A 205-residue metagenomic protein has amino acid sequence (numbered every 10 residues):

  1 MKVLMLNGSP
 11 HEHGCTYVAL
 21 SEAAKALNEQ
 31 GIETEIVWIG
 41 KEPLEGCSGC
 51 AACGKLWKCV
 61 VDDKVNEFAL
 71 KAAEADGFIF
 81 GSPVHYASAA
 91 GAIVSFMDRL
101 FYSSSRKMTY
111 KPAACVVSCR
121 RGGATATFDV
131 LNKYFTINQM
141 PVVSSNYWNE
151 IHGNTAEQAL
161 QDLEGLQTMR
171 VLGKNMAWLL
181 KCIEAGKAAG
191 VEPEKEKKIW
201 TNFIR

Functional and structural regions predicted by a protein language model:
K2-Q30: N-terminal beta1-alpha1 ligand-phosphate binding loop
I32-E42: A short beta-strand-loop structural module common to alpha/beta enzyme folds
E42-A72, W200-R205: Cysteine-cluster motifs in flexible loop/terminal segments that predominantly coordinate metals
A51-K55, N132, Q161-D162: Short, hinge-like loop/turn segments at secondary-structure boundaries
W57-Y147: Helix-loop-strand module that forms the ligand-binding subsite of alpha/beta enzymes
P141-R205: Glycine-rich phosphate/pyrophosphate-binding loop and the adjoining helix
